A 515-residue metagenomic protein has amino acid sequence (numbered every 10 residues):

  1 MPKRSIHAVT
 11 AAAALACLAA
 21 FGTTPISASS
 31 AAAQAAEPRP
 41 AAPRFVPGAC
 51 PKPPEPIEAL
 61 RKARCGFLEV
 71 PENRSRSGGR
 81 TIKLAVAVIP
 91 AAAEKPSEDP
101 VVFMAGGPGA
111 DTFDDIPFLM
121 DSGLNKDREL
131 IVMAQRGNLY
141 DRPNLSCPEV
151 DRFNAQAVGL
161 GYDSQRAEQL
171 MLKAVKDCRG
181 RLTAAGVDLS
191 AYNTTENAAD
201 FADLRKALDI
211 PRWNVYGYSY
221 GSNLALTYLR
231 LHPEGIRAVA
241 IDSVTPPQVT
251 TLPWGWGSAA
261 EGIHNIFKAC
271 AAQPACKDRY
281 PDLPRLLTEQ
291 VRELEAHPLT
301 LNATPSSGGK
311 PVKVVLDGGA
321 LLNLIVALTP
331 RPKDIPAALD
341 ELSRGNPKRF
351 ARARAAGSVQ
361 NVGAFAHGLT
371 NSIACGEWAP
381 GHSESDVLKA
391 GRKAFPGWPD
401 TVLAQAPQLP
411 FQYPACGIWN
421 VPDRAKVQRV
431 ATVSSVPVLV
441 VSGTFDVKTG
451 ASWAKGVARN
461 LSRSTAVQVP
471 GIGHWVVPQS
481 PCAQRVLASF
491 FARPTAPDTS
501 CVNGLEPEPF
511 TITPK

Functional and structural regions predicted by a protein language model:
P2-A13, S27-Q169, K206, P284-Q290 (+4 more regions): Catalytic-loop region of hydrolases
D111, A199, G217-L229: Glycine-rich nucleophile elbow surrounding the catalytic serine of serine-hydrolase chemistry
S146-V158, A225-Q290, N323-A327, K333 (+2 more regions): A catalytic-pocket lid/entrance helix-loop region that shapes and gates access to the active site across common
T183-V187, T195-R212: Conserved acidic catalytic loop of the alpha/beta-hydrolase fold
V215-G217, V239: Conserved alpha/beta-hydrolase fold motif
T288-V436, Q479, T513: Alpha/beta-hydrolase fold active-site neighborhood
V447-S452: Conserved alpha/beta-hydrolase "acid-adjacent" motif
P470-V476: Histidine-bearing beta->alpha loop at or near hydrolase active sites
